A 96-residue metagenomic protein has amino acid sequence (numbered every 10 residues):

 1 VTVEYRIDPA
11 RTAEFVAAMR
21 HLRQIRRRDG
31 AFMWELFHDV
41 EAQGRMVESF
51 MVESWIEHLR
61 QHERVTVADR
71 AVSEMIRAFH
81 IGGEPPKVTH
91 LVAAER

Functional and structural regions predicted by a protein language model:
V1-D8: Short glycine-/aliphatic-rich beta-strand segments at the starts of folded cytosolic domains
D8-A10, E41, E53-W55, E95: Short coil/turn motifs at secondary-structure junctions
A10-F15, E57-R60: Short, conserved charged micro-motifs
A13-R20, R70: Short, well-ordered alpha-helical segments
R20-V47: Short, glycine- and small/hydrophobic-rich beta-strand elements in well-ordered beta-sheets
Q24-M33, M51-K87: An amphipathic, aromatic/His-enriched active-site/gating alpha helix that lines ligand/cofactor pockets
F37-Q43, H80, V92-A94: A short beta-turn/loop motif at secondary-structure boundaries
